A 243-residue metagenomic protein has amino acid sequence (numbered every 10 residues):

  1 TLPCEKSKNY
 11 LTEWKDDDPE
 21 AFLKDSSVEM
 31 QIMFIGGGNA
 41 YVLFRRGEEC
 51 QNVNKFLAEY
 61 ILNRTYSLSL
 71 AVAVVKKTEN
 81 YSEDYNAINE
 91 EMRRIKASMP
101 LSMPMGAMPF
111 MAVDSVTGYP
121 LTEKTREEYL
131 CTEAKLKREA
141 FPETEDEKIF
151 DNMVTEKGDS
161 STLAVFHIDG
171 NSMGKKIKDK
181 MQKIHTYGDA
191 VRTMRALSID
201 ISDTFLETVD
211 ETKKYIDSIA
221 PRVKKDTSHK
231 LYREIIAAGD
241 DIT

Functional and structural regions predicted by a protein language model:
T1-T243: Regulatory and interdomain segments flanking nucleotide-handling catalytic cores in signaling/defense enzymes
